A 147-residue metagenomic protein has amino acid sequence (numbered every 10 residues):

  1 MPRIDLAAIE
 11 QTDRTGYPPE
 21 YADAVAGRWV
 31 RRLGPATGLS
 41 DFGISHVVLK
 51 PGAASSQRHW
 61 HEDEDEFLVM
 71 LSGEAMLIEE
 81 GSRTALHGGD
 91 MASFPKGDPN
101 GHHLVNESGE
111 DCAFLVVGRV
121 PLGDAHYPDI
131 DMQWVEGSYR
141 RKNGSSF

Functional and structural regions predicted by a protein language model:
M1-D41, A125-F147: A short, N-terminal "cap"/entry segment at the start of jelly-roll beta-barrel domains of the cupin/DSBH fold
V30-R32, S45-H61, P99: Conserved short histidine dyad/triad with adjacent acidic residue
G38, K96-G123: Ligand-binding loop in jelly-roll beta-barrel domains
L39-I44, E62-D65, M70-S72, H87 (+2 more regions): Short connector loops at helix/strand junctions that flank enzyme active sites, especially segments positioning acidic
H46-K50, H61-I78, V117-R119: Short, conserved beta-strand element in jelly-roll/cupin
K50-A54, E74, R83, D98-N100 (+1 more regions): Short, charged/polar surface micro-motifs in flexible loops or helix N-caps
E80-K96: Short acidic-glycine-tyrosine-enriched beta hairpin
